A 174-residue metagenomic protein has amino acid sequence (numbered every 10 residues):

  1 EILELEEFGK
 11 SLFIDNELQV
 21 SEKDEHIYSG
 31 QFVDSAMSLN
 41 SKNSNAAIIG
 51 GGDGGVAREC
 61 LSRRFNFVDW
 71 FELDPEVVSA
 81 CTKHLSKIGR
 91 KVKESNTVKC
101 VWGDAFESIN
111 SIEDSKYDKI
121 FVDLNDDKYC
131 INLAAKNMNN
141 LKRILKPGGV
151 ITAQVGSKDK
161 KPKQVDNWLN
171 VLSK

Functional and structural regions predicted by a protein language model:
E1-K10: N-terminal auxiliary segments of SAM/dcSAM-dependent transferases
F8, V20-S173: The AdoMet/dcAdoMet-binding core of the Class I SAM-like
F13-I14: A general beta-strand register signal
